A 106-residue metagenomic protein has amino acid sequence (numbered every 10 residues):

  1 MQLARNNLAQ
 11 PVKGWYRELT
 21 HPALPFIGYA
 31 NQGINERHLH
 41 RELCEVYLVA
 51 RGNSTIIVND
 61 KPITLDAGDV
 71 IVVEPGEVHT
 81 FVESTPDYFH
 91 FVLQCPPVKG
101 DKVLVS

Functional and structural regions predicted by a protein language model:
Q2-R37, L43, L93, D101-K102: A short glycine-rich, His/Asp/Glu-containing loop-to-beta-strand
P22, I57-K61, S84: Short strand-coil-strand connectors
I27-G28, I56-V58, F81, H90: Short hydrophobic/aromatic-rich beta-strand segments that constitute the beta-sheet cores of beta-sandwich/beta-barrel
A30, L39-I56: Short, conserved beta-strand element in jelly-roll/cupin
N53-T55, P62, V78, D87: Structural motif
D60-P75: Short acidic-glycine-tyrosine-enriched beta hairpin
P75-D101: Ligand-binding loop in jelly-roll beta-barrel domains
